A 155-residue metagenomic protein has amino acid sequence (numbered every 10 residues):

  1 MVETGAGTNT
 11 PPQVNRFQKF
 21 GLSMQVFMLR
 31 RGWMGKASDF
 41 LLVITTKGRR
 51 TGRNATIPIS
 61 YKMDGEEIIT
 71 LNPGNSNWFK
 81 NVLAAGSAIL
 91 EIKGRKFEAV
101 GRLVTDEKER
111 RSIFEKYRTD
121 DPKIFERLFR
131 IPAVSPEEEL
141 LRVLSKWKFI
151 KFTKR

Functional and structural regions predicted by a protein language model:
M1-M34: Extreme N-terminal tail/first-helix region
V2-Q13, R95-R155: Charged, gly/pro-rich active-site loop segments
R30-L42, G48, R130-I131, K148: Low-complexity, charge- and small-residue-enriched intrinsically disordered regions
D39-P73: Short beta-strand segments
I44-T45, G86-E98: Short conserved beta-strand and strand-loop elements enriched in small hydrophobics with frequent Asp/Gly
I57, N75-W78, R110-I113: Amphipathic alpha-helical interface surfaces
K62-E91: A short mixed-secondary-structure module that forms the rim of ligand-binding clefts
